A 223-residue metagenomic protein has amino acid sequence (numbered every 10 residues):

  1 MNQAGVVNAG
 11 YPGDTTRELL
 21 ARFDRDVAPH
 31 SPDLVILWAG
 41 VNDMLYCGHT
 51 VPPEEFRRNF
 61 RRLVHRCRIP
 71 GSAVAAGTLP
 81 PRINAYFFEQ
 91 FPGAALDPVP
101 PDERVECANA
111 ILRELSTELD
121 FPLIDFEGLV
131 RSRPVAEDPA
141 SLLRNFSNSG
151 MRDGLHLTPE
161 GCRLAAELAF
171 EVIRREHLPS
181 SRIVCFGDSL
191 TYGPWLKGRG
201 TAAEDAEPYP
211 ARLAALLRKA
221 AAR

Functional and structural regions predicted by a protein language model:
N2-G5, D14-I183, Y192, A203-R223: Alpha-helical cap/lid subdomain in secreted, periplasmic, or secretory-pathway luminal O-acyl-processing enzymes
N8: Conserved SAM-binding motif I beta-strand of class I
Y11: Acidic/polar N-terminal loop/beta-strand segments that form early-domain functional surfaces
G187: Conserved S-adenosyl-L-methionine
K197-T201: Acidic/polar, solvent-exposed loop segments in beta-strand-rich repeat domains
